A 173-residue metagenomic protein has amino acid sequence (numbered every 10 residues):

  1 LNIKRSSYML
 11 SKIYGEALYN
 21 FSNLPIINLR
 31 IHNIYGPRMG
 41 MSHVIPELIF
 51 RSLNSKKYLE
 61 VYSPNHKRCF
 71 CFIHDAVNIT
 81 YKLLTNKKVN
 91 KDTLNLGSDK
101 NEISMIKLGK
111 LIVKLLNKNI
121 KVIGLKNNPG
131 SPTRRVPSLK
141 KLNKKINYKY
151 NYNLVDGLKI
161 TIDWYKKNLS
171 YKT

Functional and structural regions predicted by a protein language model:
K4-R5: Conserved catalytic loop/helix region of short-chain dehydrogenase/reductase
M9, I13, A17-K82, G109-V113: NAD(P)-dependent short-chain dehydrogenase/reductase
L53-T173: C-terminal substrate-binding subdomain of Rossmann-fold SDR/epimerase-dehydratase oxidoreductases
